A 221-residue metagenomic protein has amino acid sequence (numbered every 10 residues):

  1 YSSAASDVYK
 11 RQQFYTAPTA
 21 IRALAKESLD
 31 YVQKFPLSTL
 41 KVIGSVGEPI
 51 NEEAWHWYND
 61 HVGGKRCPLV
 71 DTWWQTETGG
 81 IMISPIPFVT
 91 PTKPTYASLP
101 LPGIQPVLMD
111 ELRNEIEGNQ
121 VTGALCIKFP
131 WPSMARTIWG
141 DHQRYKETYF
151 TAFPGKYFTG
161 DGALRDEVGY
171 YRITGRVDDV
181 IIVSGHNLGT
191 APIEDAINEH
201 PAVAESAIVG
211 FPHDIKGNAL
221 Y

Functional and structural regions predicted by a protein language model:
Y1-A5, Y9: Single conserved hydrophobic/aromatic residue that forms the stacking wall/gate of nucleotide- or nucleobase-binding
Q13-T16, A25-P94, Q105, L112 (+1 more regions): Gly/Ser/Thr-rich phosphate-binding loop
F14, W131, R136-T137, E147 (+2 more regions): AMP-binding/adenylate-forming catalytic core of the ANL superfamily
T19-R22, P132-S133: Alpha-helix/helix-capping structural signal
E27, H142, H200-P201: Acidic-histidine catalytic/liganding microenvironments
T39, G103, R144, A202-E205: Glycine-centered tight turns that cap/initiate beta-strands
G47, W74, S98, D161 (+1 more regions): Active-site glycine-centered loops adjacent to acidic/histidine catalytic or metal-binding residues that shape
L99-G103, N114-Y149, L188-T190: Conserved ATP/PPi-binding loop(s) of AMP-dependent carboxylate-activating enzymes
